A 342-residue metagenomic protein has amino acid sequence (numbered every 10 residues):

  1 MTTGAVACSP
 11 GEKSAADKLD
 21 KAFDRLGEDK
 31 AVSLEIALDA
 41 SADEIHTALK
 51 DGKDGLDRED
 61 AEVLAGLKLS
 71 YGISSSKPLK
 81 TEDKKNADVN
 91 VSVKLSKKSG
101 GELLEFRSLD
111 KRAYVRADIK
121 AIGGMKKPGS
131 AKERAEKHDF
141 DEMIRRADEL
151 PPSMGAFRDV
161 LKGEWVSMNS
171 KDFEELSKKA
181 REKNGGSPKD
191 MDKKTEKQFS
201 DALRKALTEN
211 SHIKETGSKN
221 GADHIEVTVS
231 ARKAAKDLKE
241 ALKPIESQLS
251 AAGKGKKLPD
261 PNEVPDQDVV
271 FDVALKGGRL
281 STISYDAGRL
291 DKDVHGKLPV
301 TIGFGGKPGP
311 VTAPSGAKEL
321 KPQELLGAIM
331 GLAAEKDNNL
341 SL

Functional and structural regions predicted by a protein language model:
G4, S9-L342: Subset-of-secretome marker
